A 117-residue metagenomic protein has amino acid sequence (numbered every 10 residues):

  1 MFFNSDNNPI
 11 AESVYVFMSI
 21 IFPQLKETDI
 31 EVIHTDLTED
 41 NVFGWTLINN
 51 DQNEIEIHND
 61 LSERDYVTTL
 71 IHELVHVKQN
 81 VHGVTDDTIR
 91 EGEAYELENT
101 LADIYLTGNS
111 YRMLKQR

Functional and structural regions predicted by a protein language model:
M1: Acidic/histidine-rich, surface-exposed loop or edge segments in extracytoplasmic proteins
N4-T28: Zn2+-dependent metallopeptidase catalytic core
I10, V67, R90: Hydrophobic (often cysteine-bearing) scaffold residues that line and stabilize catalytic clefts of nucleotide/cofactor
E31-E54, R64: Catalytic zinc-binding patch centered on the HExxH motif and its immediate surroundings that defines zinc-dependent
V32, D36-E39, N80, N99 (+1 more regions): Membrane-anchoring alpha-helices and their flanking helix-loop junctions
D51-L70, V84-D86: Short pre-active-site segment immediately N-terminal to the catalytic Zn-binding motif
T69, E73-V77, V81: Catalytic glutamate of the conserved HExxH
V84-R117: Post-HExxH zinc-binding segment in Zn-dependent metallohydrolases
